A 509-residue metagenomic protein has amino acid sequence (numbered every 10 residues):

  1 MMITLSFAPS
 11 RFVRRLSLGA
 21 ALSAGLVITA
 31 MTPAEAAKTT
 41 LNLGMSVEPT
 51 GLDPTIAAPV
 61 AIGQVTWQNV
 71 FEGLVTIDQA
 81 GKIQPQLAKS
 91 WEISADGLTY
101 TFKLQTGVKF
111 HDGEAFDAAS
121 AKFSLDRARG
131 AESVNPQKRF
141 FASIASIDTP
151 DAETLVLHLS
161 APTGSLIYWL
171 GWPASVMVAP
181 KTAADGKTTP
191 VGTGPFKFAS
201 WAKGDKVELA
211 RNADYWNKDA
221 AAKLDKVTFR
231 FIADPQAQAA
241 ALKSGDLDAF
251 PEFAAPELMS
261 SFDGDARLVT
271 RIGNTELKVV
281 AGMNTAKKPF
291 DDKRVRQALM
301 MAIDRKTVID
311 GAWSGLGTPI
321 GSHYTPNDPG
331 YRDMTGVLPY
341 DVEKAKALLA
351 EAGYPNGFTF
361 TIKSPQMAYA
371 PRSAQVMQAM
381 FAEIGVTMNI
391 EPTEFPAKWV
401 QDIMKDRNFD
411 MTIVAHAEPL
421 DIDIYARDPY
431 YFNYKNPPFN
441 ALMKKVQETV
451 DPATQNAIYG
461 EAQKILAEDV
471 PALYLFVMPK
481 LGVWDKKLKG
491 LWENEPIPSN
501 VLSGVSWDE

Functional and structural regions predicted by a protein language model:
K38-N42, A202, K206, R211 (+3 more regions): Detector for C-terminal structural segments
N42, D117-S124, T154-H158, G194-P195 (+6 more regions): Alpha-helical secondary-structure segments
G44-A95, D126, V191-G192: N-terminal lobe/hinge region of extracytoplasmic solute-binding protein
V47-Q64, L87-A88, E114, P136-Q137 (+4 more regions): A structural "hinge/loop" feature
K82, T163, Y168-A222, K226-T228 (+3 more regions): Gly/Pro-rich hinge or "lid" segments in bacterial periplasmic/extracellular proteins
K89-V134, P150, V156, P289: Aromatic- and charge-enriched surface segment that lines or borders ligand/interaction sites
K103, Q137-A179, S200: Surface-exposed binding/hinge segments that line and control ligand-binding clefts or catalytic entry sites
A184, D214-S260, Q378, T387: Ligand-site clamp/hinge motif
